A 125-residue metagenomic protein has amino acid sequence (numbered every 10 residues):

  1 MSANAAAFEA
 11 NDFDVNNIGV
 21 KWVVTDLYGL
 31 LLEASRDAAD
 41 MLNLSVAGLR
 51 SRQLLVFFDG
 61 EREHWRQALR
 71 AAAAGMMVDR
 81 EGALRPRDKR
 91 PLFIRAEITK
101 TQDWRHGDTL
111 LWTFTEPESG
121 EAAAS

Functional and structural regions predicted by a protein language model:
M1-D12, G120: Short, charged amphipathic alpha-helical "coupling" segments at sensory-output junctions in signaling proteins
A7-N11, Q53, G60-P86: Terminal output helix/cap of sensory domains in signal transduction proteins
G19, D79-A83, D88, F93-I98 (+1 more regions): PAS/PAC sensory module
W22-V24: Core hydrophobic beta-sheet residues of small sensory/regulatory alpha/beta domains, primarily PAS-family
L31-L32: Conserved hydrophobic beta-strand signature of PAS-family and PAS-like sensory domains
S35-A38, L54: PAS/LOV and allied N-terminal sensory domains
A38-L49: PAS/PAS-like sensory domain cap-loop motif
A96-W112, P117-S119, A124: Short loop/turn elements at sensory-signaling interfaces that couple input to output
